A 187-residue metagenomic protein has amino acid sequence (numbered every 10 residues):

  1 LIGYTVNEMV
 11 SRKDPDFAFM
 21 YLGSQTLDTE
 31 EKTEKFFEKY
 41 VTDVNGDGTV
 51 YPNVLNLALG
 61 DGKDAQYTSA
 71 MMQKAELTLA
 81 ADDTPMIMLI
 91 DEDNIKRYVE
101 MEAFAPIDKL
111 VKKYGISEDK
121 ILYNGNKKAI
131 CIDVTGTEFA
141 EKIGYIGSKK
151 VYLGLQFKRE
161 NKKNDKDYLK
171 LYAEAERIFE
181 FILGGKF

Functional and structural regions predicted by a protein language model:
L1-S24, K186-F187: Gram-positive cell-envelope targeting signals
R12-K13, A80-D82, V99, G144-G147: Extracellular/periplasmic catalytic domains that process cell-envelope and extracellular macromolecules
S24-T29, N94-R97: Short acidic, S/G/P-rich loop/turn micro-motifs used as interaction or catalytic elements
L27-I87: Extracytoplasmic/periplasmic/luminal assembly and interaction segments in envelope/secretory/respiratory proteins
V44, V99, V111, I182-K186: Sec/Tat-exported extracytoplasmic proteins
S69-N126: Extracytoplasmic "Venus flytrap"/periplasmic binding protein-like
E76, D108-D167: A structural signal for short loop-to-beta-strand junctions that line the ligand-binding cleft of periplasmic/secreted
K166-F187: Surface-exposed amphipathic alpha-helical segments
